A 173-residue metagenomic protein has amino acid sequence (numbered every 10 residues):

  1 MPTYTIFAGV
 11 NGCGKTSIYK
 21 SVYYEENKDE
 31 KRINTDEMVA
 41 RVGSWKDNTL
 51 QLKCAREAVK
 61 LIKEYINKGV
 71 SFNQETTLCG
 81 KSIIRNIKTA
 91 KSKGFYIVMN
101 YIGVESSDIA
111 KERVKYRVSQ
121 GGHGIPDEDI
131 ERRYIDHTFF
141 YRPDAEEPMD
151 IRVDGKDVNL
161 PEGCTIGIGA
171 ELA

Functional and structural regions predicted by a protein language model:
I6-G9: The Walker A (P-loop) glycine that initiates the GxxxxGKT/S ATP-binding motif of P-loop NTPases
G12: Walker A (P-loop) phosphate-binding loop of P-loop NTPases
K15: Conserved lysine of the Walker
Y19-V70: Conserved substrate/cofactor phosphate-moiety recognition/catalytic segment in nucleotide-dependent phosphotransferases
K53-I102, H137: Glycine-rich phosphate-binding loop used to anchor ATP phosphates in small-molecule kinases, encompassing both
F95-H137: A glycine- and Lys/Arg-enriched "phosphate-lid" helix/loop adjacent to the NTP-binding pocket of small-molecule kinases
T138-A173: NTP-dependent small-molecule kinase module
